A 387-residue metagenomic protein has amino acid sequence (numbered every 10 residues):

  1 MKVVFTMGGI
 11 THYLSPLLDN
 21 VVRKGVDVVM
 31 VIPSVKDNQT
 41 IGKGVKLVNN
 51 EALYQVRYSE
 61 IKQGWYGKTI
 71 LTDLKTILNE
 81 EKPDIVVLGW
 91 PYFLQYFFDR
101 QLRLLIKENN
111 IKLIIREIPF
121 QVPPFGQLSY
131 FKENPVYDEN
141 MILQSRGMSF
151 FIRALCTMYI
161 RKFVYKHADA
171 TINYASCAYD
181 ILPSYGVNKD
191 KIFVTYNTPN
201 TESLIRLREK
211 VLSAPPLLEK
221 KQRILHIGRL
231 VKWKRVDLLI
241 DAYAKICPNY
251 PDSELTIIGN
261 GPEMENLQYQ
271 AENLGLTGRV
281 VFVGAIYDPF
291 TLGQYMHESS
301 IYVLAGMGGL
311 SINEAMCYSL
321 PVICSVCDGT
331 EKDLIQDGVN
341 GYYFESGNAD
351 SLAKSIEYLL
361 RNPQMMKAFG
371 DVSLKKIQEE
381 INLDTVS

Functional and structural regions predicted by a protein language model:
V4, P216-K234, L238-Y243, T256: Conserved donor-binding/catalytic core segment of Leloir-type glycosyltransferases
F150-S213, E314: Donor nucleotide-sugar binding/catalytic pocket of nucleotide-sugar-dependent glycosyltransferases
D252, R279, S351, Y358 (+2 more regions): A short, well-ordered alpha-helix in the C-terminal region of glycosyltransferases
E265-I286: Nucleotide-activated donor-binding/catalytic signature segment of Leloir-type glycosyltransferases, i.e., the conserved
A285, D337-G338, Y342-A349, Y358-Q364: Conserved acidic donor-binding segment of nucleotide-sugar-dependent glycosyltransferases
A285, L292-S299, A315-M316: Short alpha-helical donor nucleotide-sugar binding micro-motif in glycosyltransferases
Q294-M307, L320-P321: Acidic donor-binding loop of glycosyltransferase active sites
N313-C317, C327-G338, Y342-Y343: Short acidic/histidine- and often glycine-rich active-site loop of Leloir-type glycosyltransferases that engages
